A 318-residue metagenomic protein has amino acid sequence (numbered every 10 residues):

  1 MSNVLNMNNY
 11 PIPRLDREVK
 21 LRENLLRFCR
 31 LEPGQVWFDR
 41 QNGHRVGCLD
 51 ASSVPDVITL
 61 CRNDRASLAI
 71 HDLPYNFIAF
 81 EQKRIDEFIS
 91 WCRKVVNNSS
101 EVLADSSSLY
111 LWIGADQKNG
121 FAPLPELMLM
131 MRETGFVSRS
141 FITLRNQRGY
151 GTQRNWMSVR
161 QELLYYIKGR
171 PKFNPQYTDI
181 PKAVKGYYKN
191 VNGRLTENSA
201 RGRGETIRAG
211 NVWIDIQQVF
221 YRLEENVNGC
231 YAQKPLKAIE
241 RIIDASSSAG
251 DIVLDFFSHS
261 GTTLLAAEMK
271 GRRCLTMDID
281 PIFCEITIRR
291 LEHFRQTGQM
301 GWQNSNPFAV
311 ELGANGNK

Functional and structural regions predicted by a protein language model:
M1-R17, E23-M277, P281-C284: Core catalytic lobe of class I
A51-V54, S305-G313: Conserved SAM/SAH-binding loop
Y177-P181, G298-A309: Short, flexible loop/turn segments with low-complexity composition
T287-I288: Conserved SAM-binding loop
E292-H293: Catalytic-site neighborhood detector that most strongly recognizes the C-terminal catalytic loop/helix of tyrosine
N315-K318: C-terminal catalytic and target-recognition region of SAM-dependent MTase-like enzymes, primarily methyltransferases
